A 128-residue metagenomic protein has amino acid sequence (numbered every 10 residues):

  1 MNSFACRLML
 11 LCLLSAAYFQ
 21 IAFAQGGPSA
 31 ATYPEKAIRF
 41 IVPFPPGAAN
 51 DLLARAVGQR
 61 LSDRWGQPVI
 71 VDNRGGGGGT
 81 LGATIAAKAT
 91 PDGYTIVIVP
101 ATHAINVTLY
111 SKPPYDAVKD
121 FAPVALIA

Functional and structural regions predicted by a protein language model:
M1-E35: Short, low-complexity disordered leader/linker segments with a strong preference for bacterial N-terminal type II
L8, A101, A128: Residues that line or immediately flank small-molecule/substrate-binding pockets and catalytic motifs
A24-A122: N-terminal (or domain-start) structured segment
A122-A128: A conserved helix-loop-strand patch within extracytoplasmic ligand-binding domains of the periplasmic binding
